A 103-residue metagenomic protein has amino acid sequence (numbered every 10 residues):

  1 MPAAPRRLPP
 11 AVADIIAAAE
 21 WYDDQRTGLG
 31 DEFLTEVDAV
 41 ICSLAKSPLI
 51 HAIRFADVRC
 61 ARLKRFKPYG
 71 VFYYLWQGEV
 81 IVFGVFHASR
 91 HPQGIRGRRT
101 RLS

Functional and structural regions predicted by a protein language model:
M1-L34, S103: Arg/Lys-rich, positively charged N-terminal/basic patches that mediate binding to nucleic acids
A17, E36, V40-S43: Solvent-exposed, amphipathic alpha-helical segments
A18, S47, I95-R98: Residue-level signal for well-ordered alpha-helical positions
E20, T27, C42, K46-L49 (+2 more regions): Generic structural signal for secondary-structure transition and capping sites
D31, A52-R54, G94: Short, hydrophobic secondary-structure boundary micro-motifs
A39, K46-I81: Basic/aromatic recognition patch in beta-strand/loop cores that engages polyanionic ligands
F66-G70, Y74-S103: Enriched for short, Lys/Arg-rich terminal
